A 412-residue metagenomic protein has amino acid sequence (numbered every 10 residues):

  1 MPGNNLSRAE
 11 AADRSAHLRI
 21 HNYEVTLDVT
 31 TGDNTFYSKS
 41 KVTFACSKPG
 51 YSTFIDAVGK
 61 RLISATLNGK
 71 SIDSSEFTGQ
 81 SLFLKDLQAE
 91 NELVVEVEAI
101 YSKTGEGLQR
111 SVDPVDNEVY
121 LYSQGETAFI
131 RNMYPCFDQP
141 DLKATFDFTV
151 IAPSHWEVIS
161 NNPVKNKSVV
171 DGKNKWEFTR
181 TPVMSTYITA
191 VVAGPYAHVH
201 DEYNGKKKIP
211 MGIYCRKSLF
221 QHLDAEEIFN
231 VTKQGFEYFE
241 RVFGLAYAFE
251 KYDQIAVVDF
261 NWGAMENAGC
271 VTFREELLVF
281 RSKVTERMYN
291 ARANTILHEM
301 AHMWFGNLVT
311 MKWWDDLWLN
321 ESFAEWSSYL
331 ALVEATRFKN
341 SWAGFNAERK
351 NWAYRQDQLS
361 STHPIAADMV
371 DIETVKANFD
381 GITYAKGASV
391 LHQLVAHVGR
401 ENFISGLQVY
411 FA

Functional and structural regions predicted by a protein language model:
M1-E250, F379-G381, A396-V398: Acidic/His-enriched low-complexity segments
F178, I213-A412: Hydrophobic alpha-helical and helix-loop surface patches within well-folded domains that function as non-catalytic
